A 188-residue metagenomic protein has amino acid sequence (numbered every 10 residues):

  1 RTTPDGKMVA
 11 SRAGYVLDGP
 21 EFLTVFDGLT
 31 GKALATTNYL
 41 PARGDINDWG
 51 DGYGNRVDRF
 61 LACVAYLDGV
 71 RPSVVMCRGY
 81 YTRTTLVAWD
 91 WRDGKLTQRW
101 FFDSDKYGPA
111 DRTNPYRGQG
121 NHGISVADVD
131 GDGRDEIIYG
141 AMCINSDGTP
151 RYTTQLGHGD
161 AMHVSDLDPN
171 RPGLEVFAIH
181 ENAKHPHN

Functional and structural regions predicted by a protein language model:
R1-N188: Beta-propeller-forming repeat regions
